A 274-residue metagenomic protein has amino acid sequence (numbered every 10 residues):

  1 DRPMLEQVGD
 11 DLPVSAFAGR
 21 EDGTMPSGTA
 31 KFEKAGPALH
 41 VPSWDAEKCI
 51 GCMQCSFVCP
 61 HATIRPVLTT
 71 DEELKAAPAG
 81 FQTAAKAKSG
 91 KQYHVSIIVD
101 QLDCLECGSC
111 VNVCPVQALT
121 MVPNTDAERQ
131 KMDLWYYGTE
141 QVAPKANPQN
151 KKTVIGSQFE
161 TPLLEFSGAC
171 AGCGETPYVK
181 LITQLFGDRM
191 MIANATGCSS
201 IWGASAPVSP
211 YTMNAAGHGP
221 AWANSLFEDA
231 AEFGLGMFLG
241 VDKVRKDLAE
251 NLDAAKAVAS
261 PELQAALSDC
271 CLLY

Functional and structural regions predicted by a protein language model:
D1-D103, V111-L273: Ferredoxin-type iron-sulfur electron-transfer modules and their immediate structural context
